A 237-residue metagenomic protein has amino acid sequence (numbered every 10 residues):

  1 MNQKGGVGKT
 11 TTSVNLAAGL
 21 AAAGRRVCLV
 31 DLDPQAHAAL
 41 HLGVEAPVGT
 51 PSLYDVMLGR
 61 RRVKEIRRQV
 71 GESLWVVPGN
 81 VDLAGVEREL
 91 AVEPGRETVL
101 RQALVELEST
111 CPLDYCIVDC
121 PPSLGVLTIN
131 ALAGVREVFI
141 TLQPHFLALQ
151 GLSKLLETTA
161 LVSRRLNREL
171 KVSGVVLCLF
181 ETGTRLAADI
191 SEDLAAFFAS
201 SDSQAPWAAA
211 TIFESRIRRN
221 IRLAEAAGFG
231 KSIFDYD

Functional and structural regions predicted by a protein language model:
M1-D237: P-loop NTP-binding core
